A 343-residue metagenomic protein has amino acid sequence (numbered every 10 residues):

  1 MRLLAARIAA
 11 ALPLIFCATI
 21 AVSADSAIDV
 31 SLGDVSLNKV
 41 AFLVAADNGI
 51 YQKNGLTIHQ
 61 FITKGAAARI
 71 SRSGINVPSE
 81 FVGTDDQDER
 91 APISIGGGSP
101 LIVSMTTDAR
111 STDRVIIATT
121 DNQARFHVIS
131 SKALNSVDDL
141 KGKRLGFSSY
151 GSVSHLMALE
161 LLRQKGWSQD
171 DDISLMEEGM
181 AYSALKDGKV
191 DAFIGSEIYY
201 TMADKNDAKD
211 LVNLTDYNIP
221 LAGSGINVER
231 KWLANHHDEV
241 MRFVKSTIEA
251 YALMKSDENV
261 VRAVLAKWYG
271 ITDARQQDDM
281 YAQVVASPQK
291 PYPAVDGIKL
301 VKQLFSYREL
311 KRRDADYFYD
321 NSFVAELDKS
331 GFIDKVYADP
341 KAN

Functional and structural regions predicted by a protein language model:
M1-A9: Bacterial N-terminal signal peptides that target proteins for export
A9-T19: Bacterial N-terminal signal peptides
T19-D25: Sec/Tat signal peptide C-region and signal peptidase I cleavage site
D25-L175, D191-E197, L211-L214, P220: Short, glycine-/small- and polar/acidic-enriched structural segments that line small-molecule recognition paths
D170, M180-W268: Pocket-lining segment of extracytoplasmic ligand-binding domains
A234-D314: Secondary-structure end/capping motifs
S306-N343: Conserved C-terminal helix/tail region of periplasmic/extracytoplasmic solute-binding proteins
